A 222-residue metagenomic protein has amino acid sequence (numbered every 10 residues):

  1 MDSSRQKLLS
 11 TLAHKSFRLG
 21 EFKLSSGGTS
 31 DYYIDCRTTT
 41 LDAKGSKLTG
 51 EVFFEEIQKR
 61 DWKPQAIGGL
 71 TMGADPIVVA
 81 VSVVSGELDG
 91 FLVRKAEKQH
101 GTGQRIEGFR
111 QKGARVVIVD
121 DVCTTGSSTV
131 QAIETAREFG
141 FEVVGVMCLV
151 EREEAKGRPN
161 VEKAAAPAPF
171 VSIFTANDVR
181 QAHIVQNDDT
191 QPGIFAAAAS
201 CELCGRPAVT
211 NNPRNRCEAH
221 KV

Functional and structural regions predicted by a protein language model:
M1-R60: Active-site-facing substrate-recognition patch
D2-T11, E134-A197, C201: PRPP-dependent phosphoribosyltransferase catalytic core
F53-P64, I133, R137-E138: Phosphate/pyrophosphate-binding loops at sites that engage ATP/ADP/AMP, CoA/4′-phosphopantetheine, polyphosphate
W62-G73, M147-L149: Short glycine-rich phosphate-binding loop at a beta-alpha junction
Q65, A114, V144: Conserved acidic residues
V78-V117, T124-Q131: Short, glycine/charge-rich flexible loops or terminal/linker lids adjacent to PRPP-binding catalytic cores
C201-C204, C217: Short cysteine-rich clusters marking metal-coordination/redox-active sites
N211-V222: Cysteine-rich micro-motifs
